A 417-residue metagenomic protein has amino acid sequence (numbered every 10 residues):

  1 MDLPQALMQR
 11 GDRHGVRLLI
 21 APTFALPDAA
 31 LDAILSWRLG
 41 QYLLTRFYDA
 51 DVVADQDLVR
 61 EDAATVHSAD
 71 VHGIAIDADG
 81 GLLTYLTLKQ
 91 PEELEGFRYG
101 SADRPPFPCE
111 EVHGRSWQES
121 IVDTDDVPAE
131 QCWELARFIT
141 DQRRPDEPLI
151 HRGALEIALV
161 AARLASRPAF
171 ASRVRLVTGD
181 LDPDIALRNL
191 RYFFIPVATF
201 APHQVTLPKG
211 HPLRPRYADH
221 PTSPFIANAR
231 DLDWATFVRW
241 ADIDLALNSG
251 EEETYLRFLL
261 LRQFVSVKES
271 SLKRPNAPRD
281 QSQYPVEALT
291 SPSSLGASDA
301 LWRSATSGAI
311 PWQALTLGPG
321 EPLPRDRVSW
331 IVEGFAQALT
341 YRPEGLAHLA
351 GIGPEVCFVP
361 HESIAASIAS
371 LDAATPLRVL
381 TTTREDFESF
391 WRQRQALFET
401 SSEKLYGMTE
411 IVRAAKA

Functional and structural regions predicted by a protein language model:
Q5-R60, H72-L82, T87-Q90, A277-A309: Short amphipathic alpha-helix that is part of the acyltransferase structural core
P27-L31, V267-P319, Q393-S401, Y406-E410 (+1 more regions): Cyclic nucleotide-binding regulatory module and flanking cytosolic helices
A54-D70, A102-V122, I364-A366: Short acidic (Asp/Glu) patches
D62-I74, L94-F97, W312, D326: A short helix-loop-beta-strand connector motif used in the catalytic cores of GNAT acetyltransferases and, in some
G96-E110, A314-T375, R384: Cyclic nucleotide-binding regulatory domains
Y99-P221, V356-V359: Acyl-donor binding region in acyl/amide transferases
A198-D280: Charge-rich, low-complexity intrinsically disordered segments
A366-A415: Acidic/histidine-enriched, beta-strand-rich ligand/metal-binding domains
